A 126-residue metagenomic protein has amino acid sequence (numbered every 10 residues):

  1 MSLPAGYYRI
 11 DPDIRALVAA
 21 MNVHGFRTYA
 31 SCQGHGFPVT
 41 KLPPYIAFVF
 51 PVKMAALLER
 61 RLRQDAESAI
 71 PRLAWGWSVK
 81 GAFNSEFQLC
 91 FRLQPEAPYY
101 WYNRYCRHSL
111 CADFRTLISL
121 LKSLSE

Functional and structural regions predicted by a protein language model:
M1-E126: Structured alpha/beta or helical-core interaction and ligand-binding surfaces enriched in interleaved
